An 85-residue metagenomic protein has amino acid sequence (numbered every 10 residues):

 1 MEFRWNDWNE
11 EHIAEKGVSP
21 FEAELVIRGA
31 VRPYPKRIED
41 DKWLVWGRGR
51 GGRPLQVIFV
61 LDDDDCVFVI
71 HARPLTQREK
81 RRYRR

Functional and structural regions predicted by a protein language model:
M1-R85: Ribonuclease/tRNase effector modules and their secretory precursors
